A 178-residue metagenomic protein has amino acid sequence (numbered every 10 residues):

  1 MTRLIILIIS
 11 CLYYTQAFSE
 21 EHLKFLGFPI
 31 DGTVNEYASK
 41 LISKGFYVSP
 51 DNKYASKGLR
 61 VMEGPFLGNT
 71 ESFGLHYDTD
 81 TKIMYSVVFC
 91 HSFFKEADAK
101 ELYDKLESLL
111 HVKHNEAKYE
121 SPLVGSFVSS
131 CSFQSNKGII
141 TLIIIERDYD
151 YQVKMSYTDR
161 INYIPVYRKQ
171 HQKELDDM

Functional and structural regions predicted by a protein language model:
M1-S10: Sec-dependent signal peptide recognition, specifically the positively charged N-region followed immediately by
L7, A17-F18: Cleavable N-terminal signal peptides
S19-A55, V88-M178: Non-cytosolic coordination micro-motifs
R60-L106: Mid-chain, structured segments of secreted extracytoplasmic proteins
